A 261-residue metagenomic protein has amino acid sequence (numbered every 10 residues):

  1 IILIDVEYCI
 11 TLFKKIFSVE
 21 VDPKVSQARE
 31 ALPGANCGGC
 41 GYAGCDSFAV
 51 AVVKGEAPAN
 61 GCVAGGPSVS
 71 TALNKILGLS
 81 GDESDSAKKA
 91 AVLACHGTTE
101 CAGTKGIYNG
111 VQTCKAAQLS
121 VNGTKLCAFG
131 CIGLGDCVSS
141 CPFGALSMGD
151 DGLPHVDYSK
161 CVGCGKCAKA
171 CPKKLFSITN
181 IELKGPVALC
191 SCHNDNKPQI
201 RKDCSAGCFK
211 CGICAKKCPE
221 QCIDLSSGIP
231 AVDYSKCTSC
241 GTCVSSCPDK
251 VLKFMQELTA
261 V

Functional and structural regions predicted by a protein language model:
I1-K217, Q221, S246, K250-V261: Ferredoxin-type iron-sulfur electron-transfer modules and their immediate structural context
D151, S227-G228: Short glycine/acidic-rich loop motifs that flank beta-strands on beta-rich extracellular proteins
D224: Calcium-binding motifs, dominated by EF-hand helix-loop-helix domains
G241: Terminal recognition/anchoring or ligand-binding modules at protein termini
